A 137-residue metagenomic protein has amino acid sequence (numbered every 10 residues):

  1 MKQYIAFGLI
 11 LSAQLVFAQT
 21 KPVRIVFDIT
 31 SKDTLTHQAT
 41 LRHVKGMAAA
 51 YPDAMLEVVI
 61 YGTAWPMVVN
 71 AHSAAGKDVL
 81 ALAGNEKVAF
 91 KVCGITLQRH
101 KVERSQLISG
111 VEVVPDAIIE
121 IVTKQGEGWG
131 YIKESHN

Functional and structural regions predicted by a protein language model:
M1-Y4: Positively charged n-region of N-terminal signal peptides that target proteins for export
L9-A18: Hydrophobic h-region of N-terminal signal peptides that target proteins for export in Gram-negative bacteria
Q19-N137: Secreted/extracellular ectodomain signature
